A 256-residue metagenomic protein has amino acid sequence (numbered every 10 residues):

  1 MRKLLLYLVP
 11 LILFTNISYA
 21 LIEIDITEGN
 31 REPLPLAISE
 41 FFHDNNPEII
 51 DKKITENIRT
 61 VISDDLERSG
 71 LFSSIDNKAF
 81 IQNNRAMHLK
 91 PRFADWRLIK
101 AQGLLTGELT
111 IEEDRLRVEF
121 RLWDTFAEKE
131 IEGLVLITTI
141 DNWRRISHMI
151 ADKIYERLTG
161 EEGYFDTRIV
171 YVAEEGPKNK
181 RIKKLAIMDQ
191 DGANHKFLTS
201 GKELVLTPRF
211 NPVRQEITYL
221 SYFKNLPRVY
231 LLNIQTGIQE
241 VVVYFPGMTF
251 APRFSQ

Functional and structural regions predicted by a protein language model:
Y7-N16: Bacterial N-terminal signal peptides
L21, R31-L36, K53, N57 (+8 more regions): Extracytoplasmic
I22-I26, M87-K153: Amphipathic beta-strand/beta-sheet edge segments enriched in Tyr/Trp
D25-R92, L105, L109: Short beta-strand->alpha-helix linker/helix-N-cap micro-motif that forms a surface specificity/interaction loop
T106, I169-E174, E216-L220: Residue position within the beta-strands of beta-propeller blades
N142-W143, R157, K202-L220, Q239-E240 (+1 more regions): Conserved beta-propeller blade repeats
N179-K196, L220-V243: Beta-propeller blade-edge and WD-like acidic-aromatic loop motif
